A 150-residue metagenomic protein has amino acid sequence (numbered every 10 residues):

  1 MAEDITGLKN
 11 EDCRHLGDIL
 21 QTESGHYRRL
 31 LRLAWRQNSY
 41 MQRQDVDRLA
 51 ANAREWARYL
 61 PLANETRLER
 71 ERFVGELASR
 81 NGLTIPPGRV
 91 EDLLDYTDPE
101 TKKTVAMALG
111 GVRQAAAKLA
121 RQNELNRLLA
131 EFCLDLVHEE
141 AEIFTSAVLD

Functional and structural regions predicted by a protein language model:
A2-D92: Extended, charge-rich alpha-helical scaffolding segments
A2-E3, G88-D150: Short terminal interaction segments
